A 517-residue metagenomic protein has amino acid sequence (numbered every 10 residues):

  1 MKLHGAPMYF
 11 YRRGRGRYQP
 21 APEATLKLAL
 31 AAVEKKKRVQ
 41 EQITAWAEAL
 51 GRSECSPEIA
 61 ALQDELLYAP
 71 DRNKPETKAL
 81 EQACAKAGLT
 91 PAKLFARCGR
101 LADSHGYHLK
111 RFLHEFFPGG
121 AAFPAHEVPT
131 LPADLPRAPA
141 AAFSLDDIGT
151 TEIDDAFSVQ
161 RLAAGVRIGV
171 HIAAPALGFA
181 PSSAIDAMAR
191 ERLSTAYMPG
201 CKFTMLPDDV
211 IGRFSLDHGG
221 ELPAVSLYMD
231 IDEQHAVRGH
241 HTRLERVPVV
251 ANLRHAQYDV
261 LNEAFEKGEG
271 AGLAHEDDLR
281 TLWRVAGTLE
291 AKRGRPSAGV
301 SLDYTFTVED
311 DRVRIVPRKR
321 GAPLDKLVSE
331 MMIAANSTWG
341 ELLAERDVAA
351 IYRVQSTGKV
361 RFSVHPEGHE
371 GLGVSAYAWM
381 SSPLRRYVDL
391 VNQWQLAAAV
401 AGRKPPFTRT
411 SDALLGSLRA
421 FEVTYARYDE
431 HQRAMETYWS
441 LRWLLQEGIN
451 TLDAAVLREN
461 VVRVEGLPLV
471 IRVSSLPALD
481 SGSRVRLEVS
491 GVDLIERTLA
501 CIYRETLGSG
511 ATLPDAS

Functional and structural regions predicted by a protein language model:
M1, M8, E48-R52, D64-Y68 (+3 more regions): Electropositive polyanion-binding surfaces
H4-G16, L101: A short, conserved structural fragment
R13-A29: Accessory beta->alpha helical hairpin/"wing" motif in late/C-terminal subdomains of nucleic-acid enzymes
R15, Y107-H108, Q355: Proline- and acidic/polar-enriched loop/turn elements at helix boundaries
T25-A47: Short, amphipathic alpha-helical interaction segments positioned at domain boundaries
L26-A31, P118-F123, D310-D311: Eukaryote-specific, cytoplasm-facing alpha-helical/coiled-coil scaffolding segments in long proteins
T44-L135, P139: Low-complexity, highly charged intrinsically disordered N-terminal segments that act as targeting/localization
